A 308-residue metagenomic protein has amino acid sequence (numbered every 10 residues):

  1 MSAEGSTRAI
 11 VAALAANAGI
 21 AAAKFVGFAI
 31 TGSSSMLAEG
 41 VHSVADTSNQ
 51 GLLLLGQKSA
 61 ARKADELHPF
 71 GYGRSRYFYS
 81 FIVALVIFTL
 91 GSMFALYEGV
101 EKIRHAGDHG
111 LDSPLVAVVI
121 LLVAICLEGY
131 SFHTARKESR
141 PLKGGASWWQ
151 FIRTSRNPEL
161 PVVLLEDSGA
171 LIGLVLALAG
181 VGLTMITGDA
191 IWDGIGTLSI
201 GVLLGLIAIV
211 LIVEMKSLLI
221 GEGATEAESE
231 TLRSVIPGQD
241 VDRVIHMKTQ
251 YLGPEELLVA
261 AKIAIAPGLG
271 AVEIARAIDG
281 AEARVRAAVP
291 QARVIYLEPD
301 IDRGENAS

Functional and structural regions predicted by a protein language model:
M1-A23: Topogenic membrane-insertion module of multi-pass membrane proteins
T7, A21-A23, G32, V118 (+1 more regions): Short hydrophobic "helix-edge" motifs at membrane interfaces and signal-peptide entry regions
T7, S33-M36, A190-G194: Residues that define the loop-to-transmembrane-helix transition and helix capping in multi-pass membrane transporters
A18-V26, T31, E39, S43 (+2 more regions): Hydrophobic alpha-helical membrane-embedded segments
A29-A61, L96, V100, P161-V175: Acidic (Asp/Glu-rich) catalytic motifs at the cytosolic membrane interface
G56-S75, H105: Aspartate-rich (DDxxD/NDxxD/DxxxD) Mg2+/diphosphate-binding motifs and their adjoining helix-loop segments
S75-S308: Alpha-helical transmembrane segments and adjacent TM-loop junctions that form the membrane-embedded core of multi-pass
